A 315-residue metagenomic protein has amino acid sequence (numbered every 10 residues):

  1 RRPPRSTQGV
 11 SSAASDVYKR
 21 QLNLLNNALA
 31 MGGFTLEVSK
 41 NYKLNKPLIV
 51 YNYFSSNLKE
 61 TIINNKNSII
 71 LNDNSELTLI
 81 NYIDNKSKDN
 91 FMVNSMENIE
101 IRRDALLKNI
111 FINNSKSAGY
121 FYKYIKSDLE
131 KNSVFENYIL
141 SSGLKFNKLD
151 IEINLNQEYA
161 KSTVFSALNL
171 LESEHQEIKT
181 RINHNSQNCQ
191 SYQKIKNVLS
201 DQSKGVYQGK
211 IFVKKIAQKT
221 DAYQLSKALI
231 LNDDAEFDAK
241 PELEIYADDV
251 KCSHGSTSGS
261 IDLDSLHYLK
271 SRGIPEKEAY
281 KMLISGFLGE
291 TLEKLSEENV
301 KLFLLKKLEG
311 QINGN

Functional and structural regions predicted by a protein language model:
R2-A14, Y18: Single conserved hydrophobic/aromatic residue that forms the stacking wall/gate of nucleotide- or nucleobase-binding
S15-I274, L288, L295-N315: Conserved beta-strand/loop scaffold segments within soluble protein domains that form the structured core and edges
